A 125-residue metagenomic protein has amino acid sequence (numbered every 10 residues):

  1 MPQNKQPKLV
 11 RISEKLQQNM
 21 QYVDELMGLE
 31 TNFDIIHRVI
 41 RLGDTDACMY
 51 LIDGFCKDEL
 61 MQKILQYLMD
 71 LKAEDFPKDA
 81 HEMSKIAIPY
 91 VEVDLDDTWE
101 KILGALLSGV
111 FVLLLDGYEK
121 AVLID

Functional and structural regions predicted by a protein language model:
M1-D125: Membrane-embedded alpha-helical signal segments
